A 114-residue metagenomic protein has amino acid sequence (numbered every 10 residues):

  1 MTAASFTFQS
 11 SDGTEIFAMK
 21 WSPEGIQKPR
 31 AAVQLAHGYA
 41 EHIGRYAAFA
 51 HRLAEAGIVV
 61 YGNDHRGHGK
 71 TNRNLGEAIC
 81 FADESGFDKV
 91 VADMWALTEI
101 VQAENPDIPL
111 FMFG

Functional and structural regions predicted by a protein language model:
M1-G25: N-terminal cap/lid segment of alpha/beta-hydrolase-fold proteins
P29-G38: Short beta-strand element of the alpha/beta-hydrolase
R30-A31, G57, D107-P109: Short coil/turn segments at beta-strand junctions that form active-site/ligand-binding loops
A36, V59-V60, G86, I100: Active-site-proximal cofactor/substrate-binding loop regions of enzyme domains
A40-R45: Short substrate-entry loop that stabilizes the transition state in hydrolases
A48-G76: Conserved alpha/beta-hydrolase
A82-E104: Alpha/beta-hydrolase active-site loop
E104-G114: Alpha/beta-hydrolase fold nucleophile elbow
